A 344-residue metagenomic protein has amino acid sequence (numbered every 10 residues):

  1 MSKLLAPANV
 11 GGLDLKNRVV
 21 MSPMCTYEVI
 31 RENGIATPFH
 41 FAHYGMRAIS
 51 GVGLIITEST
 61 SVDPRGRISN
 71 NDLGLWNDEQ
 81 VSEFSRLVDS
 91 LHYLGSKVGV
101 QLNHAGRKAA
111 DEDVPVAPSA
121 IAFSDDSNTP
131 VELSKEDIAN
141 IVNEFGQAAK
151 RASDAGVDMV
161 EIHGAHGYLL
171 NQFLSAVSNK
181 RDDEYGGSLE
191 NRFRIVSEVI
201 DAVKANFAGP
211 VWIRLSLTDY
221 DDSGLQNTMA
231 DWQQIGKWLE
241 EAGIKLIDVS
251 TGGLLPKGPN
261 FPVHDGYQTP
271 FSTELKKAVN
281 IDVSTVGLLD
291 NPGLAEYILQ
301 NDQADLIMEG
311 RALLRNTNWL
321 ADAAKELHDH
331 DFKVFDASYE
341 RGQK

Functional and structural regions predicted by a protein language model:
M1-K344: Flavin-dependent oxidoreductase catalytic cores
